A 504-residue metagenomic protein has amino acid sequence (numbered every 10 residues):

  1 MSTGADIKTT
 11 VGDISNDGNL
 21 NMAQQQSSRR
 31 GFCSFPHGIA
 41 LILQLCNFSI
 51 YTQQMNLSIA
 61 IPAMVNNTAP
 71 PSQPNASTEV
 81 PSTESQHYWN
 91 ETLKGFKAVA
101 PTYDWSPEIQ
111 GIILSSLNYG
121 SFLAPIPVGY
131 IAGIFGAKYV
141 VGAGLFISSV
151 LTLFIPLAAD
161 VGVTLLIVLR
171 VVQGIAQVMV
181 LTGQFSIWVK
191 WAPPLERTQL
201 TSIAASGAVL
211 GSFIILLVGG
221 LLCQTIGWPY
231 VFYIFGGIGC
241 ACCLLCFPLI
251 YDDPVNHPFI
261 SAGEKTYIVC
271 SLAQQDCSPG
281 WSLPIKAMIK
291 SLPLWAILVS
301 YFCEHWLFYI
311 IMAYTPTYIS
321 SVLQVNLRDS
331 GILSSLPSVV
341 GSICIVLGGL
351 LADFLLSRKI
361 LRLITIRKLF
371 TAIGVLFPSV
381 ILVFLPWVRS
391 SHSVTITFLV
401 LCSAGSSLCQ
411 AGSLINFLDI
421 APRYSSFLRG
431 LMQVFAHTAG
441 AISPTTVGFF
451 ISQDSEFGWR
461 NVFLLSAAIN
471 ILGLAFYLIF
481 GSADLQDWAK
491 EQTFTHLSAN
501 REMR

Functional and structural regions predicted by a protein language model:
S2-S106: Cytosolic juxtamembrane N-terminal segment immediately preceding the first transmembrane helix of multi-pass
N21-S34, Q86-W105, P258-A313, S357-V375 (+3 more regions): Flexible cytoplasmic loops linking transmembrane helices in multi-pass membrane transporters
P36, L157-L169, L361-I364, F384-F398: Helix-loop junctions at membrane interfaces in 12-TM secondary transporters
M55-S58, K286-V346, S406-L414, L418 (+1 more regions): Extracytoplasmic gate region of multi-pass secondary transporters
L123-T164: Conserved MFS/SLC helix-loop-helix module at the cytosolic interface between two early adjacent transmembrane helices
F146-D160, A372-R389: C-terminal ends and interior cores of transmembrane alpha-helices in multi-pass membrane transporters/permeases
Q177-V180, E196-T225, Y230-C242, P337-I345 (+1 more regions): Glycine-rich segments within core transmembrane alpha-helices of 12-TM secondary carriers
P194, Q199, C223-K290, A296 (+1 more regions): Central mid-sequence intracellular linker of multi-pass
